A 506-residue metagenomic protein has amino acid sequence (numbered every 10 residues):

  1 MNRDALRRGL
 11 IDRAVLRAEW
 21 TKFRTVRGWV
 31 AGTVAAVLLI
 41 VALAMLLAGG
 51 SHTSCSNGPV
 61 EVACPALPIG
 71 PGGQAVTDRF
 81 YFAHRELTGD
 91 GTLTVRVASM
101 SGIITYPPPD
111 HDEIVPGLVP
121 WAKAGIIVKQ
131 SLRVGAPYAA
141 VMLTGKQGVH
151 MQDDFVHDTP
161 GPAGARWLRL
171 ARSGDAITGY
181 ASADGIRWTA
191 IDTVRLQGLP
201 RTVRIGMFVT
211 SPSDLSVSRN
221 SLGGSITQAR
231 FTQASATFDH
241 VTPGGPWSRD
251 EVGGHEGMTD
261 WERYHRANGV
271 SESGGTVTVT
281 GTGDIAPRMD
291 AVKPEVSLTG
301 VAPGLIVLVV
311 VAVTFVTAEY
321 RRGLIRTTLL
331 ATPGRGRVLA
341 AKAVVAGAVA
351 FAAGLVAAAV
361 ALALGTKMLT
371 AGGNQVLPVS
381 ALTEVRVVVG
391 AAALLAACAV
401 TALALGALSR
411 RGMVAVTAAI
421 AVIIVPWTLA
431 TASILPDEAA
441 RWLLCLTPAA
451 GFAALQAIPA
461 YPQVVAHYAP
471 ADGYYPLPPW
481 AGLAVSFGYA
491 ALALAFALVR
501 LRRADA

Functional and structural regions predicted by a protein language model:
N2-G9, V34-G70, T77-D78, A140-M142 (+9 more regions): Secretory targeting signals
G9-V292: Extracellular glycan-recognition regions
K22, T317, T328-L330, A402 (+1 more regions): Helix-capping/transition residues at the boundaries of transmembrane alpha-helices and the short helical linkers
T25-R27, P333-R335, R410-G412: Short loop-to-helix capping motifs
F315-A348: Helix-loop-helix units of permease transmembrane domains in multi-pass membrane transporters, especially ABC
M413-I420: Alpha-helical transmembrane segments of multi-pass membrane transporters/permeases
A421-T428: Small-residue-enriched core segments of transmembrane alpha-helices in multipass membrane transport and channel
L501-A506: Short cytosolic juxtamembrane segments of multi-pass membrane proteins
